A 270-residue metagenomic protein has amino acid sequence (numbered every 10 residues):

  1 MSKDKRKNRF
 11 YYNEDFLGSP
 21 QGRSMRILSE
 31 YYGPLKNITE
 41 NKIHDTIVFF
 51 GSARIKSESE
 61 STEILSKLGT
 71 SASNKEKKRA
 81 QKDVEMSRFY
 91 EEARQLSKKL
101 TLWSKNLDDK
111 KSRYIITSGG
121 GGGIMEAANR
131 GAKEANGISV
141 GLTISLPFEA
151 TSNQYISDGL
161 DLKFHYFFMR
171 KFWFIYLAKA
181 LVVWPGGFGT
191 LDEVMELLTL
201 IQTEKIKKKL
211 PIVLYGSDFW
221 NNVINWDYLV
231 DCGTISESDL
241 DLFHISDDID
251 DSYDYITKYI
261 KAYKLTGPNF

Functional and structural regions predicted by a protein language model:
S2-L142: Glycine-rich beta-alpha loop segments
T39-K42, L107-K111, K133, N153-Y155 (+3 more regions): Solvent-exposed alpha-helices and their adjacent loops that cap or buttress functional pockets in soluble metabolic
I64-S66, K133-E134, E196-I201, Y228-D231 (+1 more regions): Short, solvent-exposed amphipathic alpha-helical segments in soluble enzyme and RNA/protein-processing domains
T117-W184, M195: Phosphate/pyrophosphate-binding betaalpha-module
N136-E149, L200-N222, S238: Short, acidic/small-residue loops that bind anionic groups at enzyme active sites
E149-N153, G189-E204: Conserved thiamine diphosphate
K179-L198, K209-D218, D248: Glycine-rich anion-binding loop/nest that anchors nucleotide
V213-F270: C-terminal functional extensions of proteins
